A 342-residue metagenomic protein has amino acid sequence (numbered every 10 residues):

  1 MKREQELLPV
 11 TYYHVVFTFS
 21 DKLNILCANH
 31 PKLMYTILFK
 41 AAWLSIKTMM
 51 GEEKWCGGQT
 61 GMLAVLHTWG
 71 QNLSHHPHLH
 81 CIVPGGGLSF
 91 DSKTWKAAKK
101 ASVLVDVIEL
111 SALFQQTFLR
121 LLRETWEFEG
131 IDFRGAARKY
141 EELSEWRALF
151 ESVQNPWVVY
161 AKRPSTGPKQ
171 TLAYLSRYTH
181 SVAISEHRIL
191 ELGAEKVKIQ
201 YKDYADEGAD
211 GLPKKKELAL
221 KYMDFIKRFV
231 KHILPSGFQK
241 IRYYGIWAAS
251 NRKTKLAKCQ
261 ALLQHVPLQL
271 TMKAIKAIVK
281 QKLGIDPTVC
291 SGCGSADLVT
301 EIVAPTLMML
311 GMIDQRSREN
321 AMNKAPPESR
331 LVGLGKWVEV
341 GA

Functional and structural regions predicted by a protein language model:
M1-A342: Beta->alpha loop/short-helix hinge microenvironment recognizer with preference for catalytic Tyr/His contexts
